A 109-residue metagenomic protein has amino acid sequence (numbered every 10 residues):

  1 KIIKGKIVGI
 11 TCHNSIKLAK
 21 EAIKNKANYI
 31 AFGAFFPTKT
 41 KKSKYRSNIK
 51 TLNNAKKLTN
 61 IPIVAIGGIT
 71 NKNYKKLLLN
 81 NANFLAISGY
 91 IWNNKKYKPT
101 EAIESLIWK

Functional and structural regions predicted by a protein language model:
K1-S15, S43-N71, I103-K109: Alpha-helix-loop-beta-strand connector modules within alpha/beta enzyme cores
I3, N25, L58, L79-A82: Structural motif
G9-K41: Histidine/lysine/aspartate-rich catalytic loop segments that bind and position anionic ligands
N25-Y29, G68-K76: Electropositive, surface-exposed helix/loop patches at the edges of structured domains that serve as adaptable
A31-S43, Y74-W108: Glycine-rich phosphate-binding active-site loops on the catalytic face of alpha/beta enzymes
